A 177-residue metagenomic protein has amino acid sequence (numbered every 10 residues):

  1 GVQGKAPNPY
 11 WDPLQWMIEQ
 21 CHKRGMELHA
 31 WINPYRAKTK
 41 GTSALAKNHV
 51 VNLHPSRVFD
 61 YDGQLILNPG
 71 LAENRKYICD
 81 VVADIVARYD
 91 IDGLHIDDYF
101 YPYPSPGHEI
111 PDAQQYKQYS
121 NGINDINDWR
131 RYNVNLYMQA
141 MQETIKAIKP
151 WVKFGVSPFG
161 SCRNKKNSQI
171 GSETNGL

Functional and structural regions predicted by a protein language model:
G1, R36-D62, D98-G122, N167: Aromatic- and acidic-residue-enriched segments that line the glycan-binding/catalytic groove of carbohydrate-active
G1-N33, N121-I148: Aromatic-lined substrate-binding rim segments of carbohydrate-active enzymes
G4-E19, H29-R88: Active-site-adjacent "subsite" loops/lids of carbohydrate-active enzymes
E73-L177: Active-site neighborhood of glycoside hydrolase catalytic domains
